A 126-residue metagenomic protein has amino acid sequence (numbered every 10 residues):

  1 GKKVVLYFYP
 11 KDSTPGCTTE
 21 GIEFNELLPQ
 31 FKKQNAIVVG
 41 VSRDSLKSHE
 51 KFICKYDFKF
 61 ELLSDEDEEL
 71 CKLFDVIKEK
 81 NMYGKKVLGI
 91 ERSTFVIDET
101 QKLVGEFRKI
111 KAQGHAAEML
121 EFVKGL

Functional and structural regions predicted by a protein language model:
G1-L126: Chalcogenol-based redox active-site neighborhoods
